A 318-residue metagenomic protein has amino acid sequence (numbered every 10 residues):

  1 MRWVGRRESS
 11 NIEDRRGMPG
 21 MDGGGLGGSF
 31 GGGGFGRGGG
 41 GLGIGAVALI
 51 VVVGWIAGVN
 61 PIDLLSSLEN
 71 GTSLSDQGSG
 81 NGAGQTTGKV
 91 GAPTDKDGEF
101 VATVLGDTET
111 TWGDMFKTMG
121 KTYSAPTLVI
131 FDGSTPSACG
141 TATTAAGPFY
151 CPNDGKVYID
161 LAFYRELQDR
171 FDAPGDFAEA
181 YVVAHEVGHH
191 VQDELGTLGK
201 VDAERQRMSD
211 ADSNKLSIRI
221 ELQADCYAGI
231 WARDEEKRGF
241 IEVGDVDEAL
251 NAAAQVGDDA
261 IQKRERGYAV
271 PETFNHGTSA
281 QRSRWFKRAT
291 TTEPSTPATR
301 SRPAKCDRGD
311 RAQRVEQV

Functional and structural regions predicted by a protein language model:
M1-K89: Long amphipathic alpha-helical segments used for membrane anchoring, targeting, substrate engagement, or oligomerization
R2, W55-V59, L64-G140, T144 (+1 more regions): A metal-dependent hydrolase signature that marks the N-terminal structural subdomain at the beginning of catalytic folds
V52, W112, I159, A178-E194 (+2 more regions): Active-site recognition of the HExxH zinc-binding catalytic motif
E99-Y123, K215, R219-Q262: Short helix/loop segments within enzyme catalytic domains that coordinate or immediately flank catalytic cofactors
S134-D160: Catalytic zinc-binding patch centered on the HExxH motif and its immediate surroundings that defines zinc-dependent
F163-Y181, D212-I218: Short pre-active-site segment immediately N-terminal to the catalytic Zn-binding motif
V187-D202, E236: Catalytic Zn2+-binding segment of zinc metalloproteases
V256-A312, V318: Pan-zinc metallopeptidase signature
